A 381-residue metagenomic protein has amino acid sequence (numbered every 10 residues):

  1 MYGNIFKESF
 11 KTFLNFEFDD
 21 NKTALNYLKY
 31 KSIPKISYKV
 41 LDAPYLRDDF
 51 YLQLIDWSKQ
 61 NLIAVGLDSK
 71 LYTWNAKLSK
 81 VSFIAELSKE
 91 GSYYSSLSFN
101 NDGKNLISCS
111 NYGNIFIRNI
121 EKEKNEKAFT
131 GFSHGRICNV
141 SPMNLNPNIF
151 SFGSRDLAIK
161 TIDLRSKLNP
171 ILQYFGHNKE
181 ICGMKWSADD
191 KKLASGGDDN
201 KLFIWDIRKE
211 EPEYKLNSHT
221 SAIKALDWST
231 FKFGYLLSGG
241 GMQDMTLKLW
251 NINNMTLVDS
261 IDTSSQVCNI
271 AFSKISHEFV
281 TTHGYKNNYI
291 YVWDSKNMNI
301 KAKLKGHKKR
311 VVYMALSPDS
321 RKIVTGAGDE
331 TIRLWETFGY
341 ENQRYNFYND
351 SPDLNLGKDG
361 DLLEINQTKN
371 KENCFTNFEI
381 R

Functional and structural regions predicted by a protein language model:
M1-L25, S264-Q266, K286-N288, N297-Y313 (+2 more regions): Terminal intrinsically disordered, low-complexity extensions flanking WD-repeat/beta-propeller proteins
K29-D48: A short helix->beta-strand "capping" segment at the edge of beta-propeller domains
K39-P44, K80-L87, K124-T130, L168-Y174 (+3 more regions): A short beta-strand motif characteristic of beta-propeller blades
P44-D49, L87-Y94, T130-I137, Y174-I181 (+4 more regions): WD40/WD-repeat beta-propeller blade N-cap
Y51, Y93, D102, R136-I137 (+13 more regions): WD40/WD-repeat beta-propeller blade-loop signature
L54-Q60, S98-G103, V140-P147, K185-K191 (+5 more regions): Loop/turn segments within WD40 beta-propeller blades
G66-D68, C109-Y112, F152-D156, S195-D199 (+3 more regions): Conserved strand-to-loop turn within each blade of WD40 beta-propeller repeats
L71-N75, I115-N119, I159-D163, L202-D206 (+4 more regions): WD40-repeat beta-propellers
